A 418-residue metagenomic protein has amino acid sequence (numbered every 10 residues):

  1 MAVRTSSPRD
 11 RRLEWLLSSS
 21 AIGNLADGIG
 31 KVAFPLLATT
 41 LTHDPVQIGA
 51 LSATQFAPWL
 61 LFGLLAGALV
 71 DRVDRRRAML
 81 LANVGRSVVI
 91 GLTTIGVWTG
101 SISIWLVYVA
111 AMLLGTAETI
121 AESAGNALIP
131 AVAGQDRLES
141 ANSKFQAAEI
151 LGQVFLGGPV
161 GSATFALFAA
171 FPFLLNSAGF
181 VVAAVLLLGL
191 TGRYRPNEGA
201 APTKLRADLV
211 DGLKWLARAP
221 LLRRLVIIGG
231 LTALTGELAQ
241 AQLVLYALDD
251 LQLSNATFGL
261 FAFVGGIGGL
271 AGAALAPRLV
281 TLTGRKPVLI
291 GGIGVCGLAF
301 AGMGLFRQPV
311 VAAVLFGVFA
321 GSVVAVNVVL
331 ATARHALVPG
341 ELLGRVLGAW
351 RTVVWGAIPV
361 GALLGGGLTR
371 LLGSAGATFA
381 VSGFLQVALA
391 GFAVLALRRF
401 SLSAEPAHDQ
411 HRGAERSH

Functional and structural regions predicted by a protein language model:
M1-H418: Alpha-helical transmembrane-bundle signature of multi-pass membrane transport and export proteins
